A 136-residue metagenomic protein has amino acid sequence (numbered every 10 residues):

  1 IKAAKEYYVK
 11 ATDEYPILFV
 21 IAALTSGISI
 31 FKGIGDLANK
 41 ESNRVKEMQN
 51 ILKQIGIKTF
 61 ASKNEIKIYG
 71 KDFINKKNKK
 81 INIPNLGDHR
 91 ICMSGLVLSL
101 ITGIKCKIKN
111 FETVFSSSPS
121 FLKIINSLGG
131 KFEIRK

Functional and structural regions predicted by a protein language model:
I1-K136: Short, structured segments at the rim of ligand-binding sites
